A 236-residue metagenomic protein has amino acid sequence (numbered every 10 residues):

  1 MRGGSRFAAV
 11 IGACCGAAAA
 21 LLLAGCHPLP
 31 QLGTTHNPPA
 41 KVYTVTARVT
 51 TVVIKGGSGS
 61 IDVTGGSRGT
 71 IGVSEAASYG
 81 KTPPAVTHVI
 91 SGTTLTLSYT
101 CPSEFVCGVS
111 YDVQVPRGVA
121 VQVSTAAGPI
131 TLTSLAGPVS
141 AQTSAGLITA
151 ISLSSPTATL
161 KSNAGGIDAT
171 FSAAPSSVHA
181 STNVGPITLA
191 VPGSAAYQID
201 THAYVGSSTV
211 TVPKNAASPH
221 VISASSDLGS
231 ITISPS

Functional and structural regions predicted by a protein language model:
R2-V73, S78-G80, P102-G108, S208-S218: Short acidic/polar N-terminal linker immediately downstream of export determinants
V42-Y43, S60-G65, A85-T87, G108-Q114 (+6 more regions): Short, T/G/N/S-enriched strand-turn elements that build extracellular solenoid repeat scaffolds
R48-T50, G57, G69, P84 (+6 more regions): Envelope-exposed proteins and targeting segments
K55-G56, E104-C107, V113-V115, Q122-S124 (+2 more regions): Structural recognition of beta-strand segments within beta-rich domains
T94-T100: Generic recognition of long tandem-repeat/solenoid scaffolds
Q122-K161: Right-handed parallel beta-helix
I151-S236: Short, surface-exposed interaction patches in beta-rich subdomains that mediate adhesion/assembly near membranes
